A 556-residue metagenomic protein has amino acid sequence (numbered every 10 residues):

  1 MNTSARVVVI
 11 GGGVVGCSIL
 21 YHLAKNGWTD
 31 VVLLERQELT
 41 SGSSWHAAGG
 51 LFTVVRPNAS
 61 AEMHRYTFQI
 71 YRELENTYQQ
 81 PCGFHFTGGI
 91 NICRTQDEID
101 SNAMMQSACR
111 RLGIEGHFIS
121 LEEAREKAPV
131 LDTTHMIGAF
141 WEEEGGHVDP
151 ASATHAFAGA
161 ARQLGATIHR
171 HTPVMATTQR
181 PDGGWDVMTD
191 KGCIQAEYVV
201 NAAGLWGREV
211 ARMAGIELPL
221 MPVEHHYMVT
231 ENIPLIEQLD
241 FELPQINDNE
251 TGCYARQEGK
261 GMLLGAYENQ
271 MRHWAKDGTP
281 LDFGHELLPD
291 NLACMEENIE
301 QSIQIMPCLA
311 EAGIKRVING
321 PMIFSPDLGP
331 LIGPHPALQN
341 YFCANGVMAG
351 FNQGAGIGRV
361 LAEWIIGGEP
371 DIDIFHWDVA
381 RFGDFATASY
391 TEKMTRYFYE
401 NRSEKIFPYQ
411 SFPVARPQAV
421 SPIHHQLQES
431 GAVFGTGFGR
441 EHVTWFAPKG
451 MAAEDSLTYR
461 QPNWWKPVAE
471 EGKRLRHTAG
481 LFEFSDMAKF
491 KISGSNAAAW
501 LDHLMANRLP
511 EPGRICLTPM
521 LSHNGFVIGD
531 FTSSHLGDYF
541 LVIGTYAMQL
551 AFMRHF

Functional and structural regions predicted by a protein language model:
N2-V15, V32: Beta1/beta-strand and adjacent pyrophosphate-binding region of the FAD-binding site in flavoprotein oxidoreductases
S18, A176-P289, E297-I305, S389-N401 (+3 more regions): Flavin-dependent oxidoreductases
A24-W45: Glycine-rich FAD pyrophosphate-binding loop
G49-K127, E250-A255, G259-L263, D282 (+3 more regions): Dinucleotide-binding Rossmann-like beta1-alpha1 core, especially the glycine-rich loop that anchors the ADP
I70-E73, H85, R94-R170, M175-M188 (+4 more regions): Flavin (FAD/FMN) cofactor-binding and adjacent substrate-gating region of FAD-dependent oxidoreductase domains
P150, E250, G259, L281 (+1 more regions): C-terminal catalytic lobe of FAD-dependent flavoproteins
I372-D373, W377-F556: Glycine/proline-enriched, intrinsically flexible loops and inter-domain linkers
